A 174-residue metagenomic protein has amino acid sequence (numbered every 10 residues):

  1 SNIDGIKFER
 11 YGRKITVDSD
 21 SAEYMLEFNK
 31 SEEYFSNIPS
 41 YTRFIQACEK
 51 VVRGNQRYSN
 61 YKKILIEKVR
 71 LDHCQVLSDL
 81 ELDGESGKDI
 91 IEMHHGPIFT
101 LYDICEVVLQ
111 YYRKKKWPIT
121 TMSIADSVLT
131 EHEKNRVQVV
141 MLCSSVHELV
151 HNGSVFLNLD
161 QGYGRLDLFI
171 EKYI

Functional and structural regions predicted by a protein language model:
S1, S19-Y24, I66-D72: Disordered, low-complexity tails and leader-like regions
I3-I6: Extreme N-terminal basic, low-complexity initiation segments that serve as generic localization/processing leaders
R10-R53, H147-I174: C-terminal/domain-terminus segments
E33, E49-I64, V69-R70, E81 (+2 more regions): Metal-centered catalytic cores of metalloenzymes
F35-K62, V107-S127: Short, charged low-complexity linear segments at domain edges
Y58-K116, S145: Short cysteine-rich loop/turn motifs with clustered Cys
K63-I64, V76, E92-H94, Q138-L142 (+1 more regions): Ordered hydrophobic segments in well-structured contexts
K116-G162: Short Cys/His-centered divalent metal-binding micro-motifs
